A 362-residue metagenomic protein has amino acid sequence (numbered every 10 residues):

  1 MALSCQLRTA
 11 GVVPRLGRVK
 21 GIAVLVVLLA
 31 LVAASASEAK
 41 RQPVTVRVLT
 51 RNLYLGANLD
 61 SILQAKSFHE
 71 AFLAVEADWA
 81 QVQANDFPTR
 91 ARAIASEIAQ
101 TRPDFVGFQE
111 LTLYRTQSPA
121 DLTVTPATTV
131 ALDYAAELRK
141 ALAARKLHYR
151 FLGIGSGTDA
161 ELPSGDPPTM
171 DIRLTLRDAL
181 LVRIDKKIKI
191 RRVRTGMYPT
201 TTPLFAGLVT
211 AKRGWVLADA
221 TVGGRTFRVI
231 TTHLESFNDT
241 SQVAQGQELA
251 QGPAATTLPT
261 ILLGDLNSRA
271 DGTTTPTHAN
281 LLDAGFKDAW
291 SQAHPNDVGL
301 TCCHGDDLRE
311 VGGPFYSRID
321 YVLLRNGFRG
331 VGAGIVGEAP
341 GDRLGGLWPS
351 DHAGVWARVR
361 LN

Functional and structural regions predicted by a protein language model:
P14-R15: Short, positively charged and aromatic/hydrophobic N-terminal segments
I22-V32: Bacterial N-terminal signal peptides
E38-G165, Q247, N362: N-terminal, active-site-proximal structural segment of metallo-dependent hydrolase catalytic domains
V46-L53, I94-D121, T125, A218 (+6 more regions): Active-site beta-strand/loop signature of hydrolases that rely on acidic residues for catalysis
T50-Y54, Q109-L111, L152-T158, R183-I184 (+6 more regions): Active-site-proximal beta-strand/loop segments in catalytic clefts of secreted hydrolases
L142-A143, R150-F227, T231: A well-ordered secondary-structure block
I188-R192, T240-A244, P253-I261, S268-N362: Metal-dependent phosphoester-hydrolase catalytic domains
